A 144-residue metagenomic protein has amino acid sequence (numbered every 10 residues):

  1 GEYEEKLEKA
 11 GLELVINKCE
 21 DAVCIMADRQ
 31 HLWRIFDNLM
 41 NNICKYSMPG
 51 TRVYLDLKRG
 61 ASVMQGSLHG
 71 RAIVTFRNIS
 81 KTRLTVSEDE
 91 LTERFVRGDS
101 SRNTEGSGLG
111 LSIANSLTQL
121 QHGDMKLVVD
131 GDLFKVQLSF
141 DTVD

Functional and structural regions predicted by a protein language model:
E8, E13-V23, G60: Conserved catalytic submotifs in the C-terminal HATPase_c
L12, H122-G123: Conserved glycine-rich
L32-W33: A residue-level detector for a conserved hydrophobic packing site within the catalytic ATP-binding domain
I43-C44: Short helix-loop "hinge" at the ATP-lid/N-box region of the Bergerat-fold HATPase_c
G50-H69: Short beta-strand/loop element within the Bergerat-fold HATPase_c
R83-R97: Short conserved segment of the HATPase_c
